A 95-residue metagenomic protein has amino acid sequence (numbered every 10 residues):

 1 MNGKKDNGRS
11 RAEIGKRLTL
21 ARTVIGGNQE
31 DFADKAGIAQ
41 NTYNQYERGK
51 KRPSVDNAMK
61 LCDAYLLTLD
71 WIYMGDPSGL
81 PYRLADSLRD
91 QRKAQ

Functional and structural regions predicted by a protein language model:
M1-G8, D63, Y73-Q95: Short, charged recognition helix plus adjacent turn of helix-turn-helix-like nucleic-acid-binding domains
M1-V24: A short, Lys/Arg-rich alpha-helix, primarily the initiator
K16-K35, K60, A94: Short basic helix-loop element that most often maps to the first helix and adjoining turn of HTH DNA-binding modules
I25-R48, A64: Short alpha-helical DNA-recognition segment
G26, R52-V55: Residue at a beta-strand N-cap/secondary-structure junction
T42, R52, W71: Residues in the helix-turn-helix
D56-W71: DNA major-groove recognition helix of helix-turn-helix/homeodomain DNA-binding modules
